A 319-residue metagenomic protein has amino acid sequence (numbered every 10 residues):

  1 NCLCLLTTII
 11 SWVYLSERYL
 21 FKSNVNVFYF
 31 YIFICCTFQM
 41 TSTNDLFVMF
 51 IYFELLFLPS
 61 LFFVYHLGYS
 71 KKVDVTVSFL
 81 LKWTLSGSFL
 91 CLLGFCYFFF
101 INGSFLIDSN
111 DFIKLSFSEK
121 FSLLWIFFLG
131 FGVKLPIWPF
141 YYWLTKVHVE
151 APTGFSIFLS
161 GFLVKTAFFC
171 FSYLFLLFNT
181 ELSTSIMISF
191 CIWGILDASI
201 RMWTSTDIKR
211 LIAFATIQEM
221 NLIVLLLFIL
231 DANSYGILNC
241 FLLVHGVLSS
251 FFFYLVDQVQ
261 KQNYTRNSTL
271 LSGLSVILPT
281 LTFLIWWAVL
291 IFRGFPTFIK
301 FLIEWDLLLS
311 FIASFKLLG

Functional and structural regions predicted by a protein language model:
N1-F38: Hydrophobic alpha-helical transmembrane segments in multi-pass integral membrane proteins
N1-L3, L46-P59, K120-V133, N179-I192 (+1 more regions): Structural signature of hydrophobic alpha-helical transmembrane segments
T8-L20, F62-K72, L135-V149, I195-A213 (+1 more regions): C-terminal ends of transmembrane helices
W12-V27, L159, N179-S185, T206-I212 (+2 more regions): Short, amphipathic, aromatic/basic-enriched membrane-interface segments that mark the entry/exit of transmembrane
V13, T76-F79, E119-I186, T280: Short helix-boundary/re-entrant hairpin motifs in multi-pass inner-membrane proteins
V25-L115, W203-R266: Alpha-helical multi-pass transmembrane bundles of energy-transducing inner-membrane proteins
C91-I107, F131-P139, T204, L248-G319: Specific lipid-exposed transmembrane alpha-helices and their immediate membrane-water interface residues in multi-pass
I101-L115, T145, S172-E181, L302-F311: Membrane-interface helix termini and inter-helical loops of multi-pass transporters
